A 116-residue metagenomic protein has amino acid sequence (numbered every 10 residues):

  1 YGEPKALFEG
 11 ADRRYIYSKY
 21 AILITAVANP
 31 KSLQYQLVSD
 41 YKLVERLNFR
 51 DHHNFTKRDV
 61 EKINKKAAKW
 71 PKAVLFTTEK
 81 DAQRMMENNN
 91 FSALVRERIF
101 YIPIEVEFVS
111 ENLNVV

Functional and structural regions predicted by a protein language model:
Y1-A73: C-terminal accessory "lid"/substrate-recognition subdomains
L7-E9, N88, E111-V115: Glycine-rich, charge-decorated loop segments at or immediately adjacent to ligand/cofactor-binding or catalytic sites
N29, D81-A82: Alpha-helix capping/helix-boundary segments
L37-V38, M86-R96, V116: Short, aromatic/basic amphipathic alpha-helical patches
R50-H53, V95-V116: Short, flexible loop segments at boundaries between secondary-structure elements
A67-P71, N89, V106: Generic secondary-structure transition motif, activating predominantly at the C-termini of alpha-helices
A73-K80: Acidic beta-strand-to-loop metal/phosphate-binding motif
R84-M85, V109: Short catalytic/ligand-binding loop motif for oxyanion handling, primarily in non-cytosolic enzymes, centered on
